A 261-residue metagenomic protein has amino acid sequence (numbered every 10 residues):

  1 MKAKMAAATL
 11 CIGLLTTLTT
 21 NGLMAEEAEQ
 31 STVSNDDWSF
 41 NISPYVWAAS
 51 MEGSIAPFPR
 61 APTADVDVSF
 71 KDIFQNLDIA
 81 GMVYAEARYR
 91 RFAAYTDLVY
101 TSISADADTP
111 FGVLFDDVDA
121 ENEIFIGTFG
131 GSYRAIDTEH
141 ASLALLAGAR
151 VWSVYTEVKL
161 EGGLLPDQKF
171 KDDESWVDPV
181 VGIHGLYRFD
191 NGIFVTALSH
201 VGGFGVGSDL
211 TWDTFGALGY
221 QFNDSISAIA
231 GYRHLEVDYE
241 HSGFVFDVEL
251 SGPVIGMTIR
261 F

Functional and structural regions predicted by a protein language model:
M1-D37: Cleavable N-terminal export/targeting peptides
M24-D97, G256-R260: Short glycine/proline- and aromatic-enriched beta-strand/turn motifs that initiate or cap beta-hairpins
W38-F40, I79-V83, F125-F129, L143 (+4 more regions): Hydrophobic, lipid-facing positions within transmembrane beta-strands of outer-membrane proteins
I42-P44, V83-Y89, F129-Y133, A147-A149 (+4 more regions): Residues on the lipid-exposed face of transmembrane beta-strands in outer-membrane beta-barrel proteins
M51-D78, L98-I126, W152-W176, F204-G205 (+1 more regions): Extracellular/periplasm-exposed beta-strand and loop segments of Gram-negative cell-envelope proteins, dominated by
Q75, E139, V201-W212: Solvent-exposed loop/turn segments connecting transmembrane beta-strands in outer-membrane beta-barrel proteins
R91-A94, T138-A141, N191-V195, S225-A228: Repeated loop/turn-to-beta-strand initiation elements of outer-membrane beta-barrel proteins
D213-F261: Predominantly the C-terminal beta-signal and adjacent terminal strand-loop region of outer-membrane beta-barrel
